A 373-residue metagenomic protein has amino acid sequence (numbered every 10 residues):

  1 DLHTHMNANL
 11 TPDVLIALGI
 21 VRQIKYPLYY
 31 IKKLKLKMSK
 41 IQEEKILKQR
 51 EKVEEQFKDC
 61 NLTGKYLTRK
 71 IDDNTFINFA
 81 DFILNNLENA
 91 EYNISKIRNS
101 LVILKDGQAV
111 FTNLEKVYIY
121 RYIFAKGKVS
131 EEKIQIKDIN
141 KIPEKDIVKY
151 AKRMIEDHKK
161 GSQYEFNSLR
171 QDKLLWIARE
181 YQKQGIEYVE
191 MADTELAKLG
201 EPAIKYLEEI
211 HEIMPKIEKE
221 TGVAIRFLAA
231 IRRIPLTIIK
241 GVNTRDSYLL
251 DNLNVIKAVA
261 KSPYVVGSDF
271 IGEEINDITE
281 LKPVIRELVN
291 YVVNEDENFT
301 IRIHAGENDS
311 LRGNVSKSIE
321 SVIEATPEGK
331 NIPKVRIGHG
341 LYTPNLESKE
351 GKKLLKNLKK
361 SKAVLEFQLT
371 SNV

Functional and structural regions predicted by a protein language model:
D1-V373: Metal-cofactor-binding active-site regions of metalloenzymes
